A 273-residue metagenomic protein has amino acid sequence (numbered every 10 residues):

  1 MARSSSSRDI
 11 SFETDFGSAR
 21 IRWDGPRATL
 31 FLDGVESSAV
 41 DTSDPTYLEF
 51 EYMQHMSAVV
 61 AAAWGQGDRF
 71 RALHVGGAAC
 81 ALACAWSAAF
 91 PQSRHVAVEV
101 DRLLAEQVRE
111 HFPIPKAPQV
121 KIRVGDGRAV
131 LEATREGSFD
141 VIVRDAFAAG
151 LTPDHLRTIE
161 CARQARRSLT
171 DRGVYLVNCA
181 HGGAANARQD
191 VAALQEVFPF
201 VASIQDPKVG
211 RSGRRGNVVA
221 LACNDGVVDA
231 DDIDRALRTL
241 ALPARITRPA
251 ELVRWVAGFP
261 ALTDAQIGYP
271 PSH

Functional and structural regions predicted by a protein language model:
A2-W23, S37-S43, R211-H273: SAM/dcSAM-binding transferase cores
F12, S43, Y47-R167, A185: The AdoMet/dcAdoMet-binding core of the Class I SAM-like
D24-P26, D171: Short strand-connecting beta-turns/loops that link adjacent beta-strands
A28-D33: Short polybasic amphipathic segments
V35-A39, F147-G150, Y175: A short, flexible beta-alpha/helix-coil linker loop
Q92, A117-Q119, R172, F198-F200 (+2 more regions): A generic structural signal for alpha->beta connector loops
R157, D190, D234-A236: Composition- and surface-driven signal marking solvent-exposed, interaction-prone regions in large proteins
A162-D229: C-terminal substrate-binding/active-site "lid" region of AdoMet-derived donor-dependent transferases
